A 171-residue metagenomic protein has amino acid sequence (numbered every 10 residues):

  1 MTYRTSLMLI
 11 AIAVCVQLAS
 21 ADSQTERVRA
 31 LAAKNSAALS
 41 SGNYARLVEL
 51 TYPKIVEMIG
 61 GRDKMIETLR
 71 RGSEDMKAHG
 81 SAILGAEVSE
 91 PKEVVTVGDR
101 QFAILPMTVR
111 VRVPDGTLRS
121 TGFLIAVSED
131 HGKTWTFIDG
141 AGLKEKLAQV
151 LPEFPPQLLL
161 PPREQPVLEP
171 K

Functional and structural regions predicted by a protein language model:
M1-M8: Bacterial N-terminal signal peptides that target proteins for export
A11-I12, Q17-S41: Short, low-complexity N-terminal intrinsically disordered segments enriched in polar/charged residues
A13, T51-K54, G72, F154-L158: Alpha-helix boundary/capping residues
C15-L18, D22-S23, E67, P161-K171: Compositionally biased, proline/threonine/alanine/serine-rich low-complexity intrinsically disordered stretches
S23, R29-A30, A45-F102: Short solvent-exposed beta->alpha transition segments
S40, K77-S81, P162: Residue-level signal for secondary-structure boundary elements
S41-Y44, P114: Alpha-helix boundary/capping and short turn/kink residues
K92-K171: Exposed beta-sheet edge and beta->alpha loop/turn motif
